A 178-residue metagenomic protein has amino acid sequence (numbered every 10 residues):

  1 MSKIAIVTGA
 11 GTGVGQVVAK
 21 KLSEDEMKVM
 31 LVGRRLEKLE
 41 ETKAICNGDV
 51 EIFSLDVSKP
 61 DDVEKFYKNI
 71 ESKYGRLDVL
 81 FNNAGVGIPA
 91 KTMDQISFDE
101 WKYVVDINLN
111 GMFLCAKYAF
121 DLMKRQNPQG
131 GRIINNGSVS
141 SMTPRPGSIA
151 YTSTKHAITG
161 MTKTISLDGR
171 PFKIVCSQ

Functional and structural regions predicted by a protein language model:
G11-G13: Conserved glycine-rich cofactor-binding loop
M27-E40: Conserved glycine-rich Rossmann-like NAD(P)H-binding loop of the short-chain dehydrogenase/reductase
L55-K65, F98: The beta1-alpha1 cofactor-binding region of Rossmann-like NAD(H)/NADP(H)-dependent oxidoreductases
K91-M93, E100-K102: Substrate-binding pocket helix/loop in short-chain dehydrogenase/reductase
D94, T143-I149: Active-site loop immediately N-terminal to the catalytic Tyr-X3-Lys motif of short-chain dehydrogenase/reductase
A116, T154: Active-site helix of classical SDR
S138: Residue(s) in the substrate-gating loop at a strand-loop-helix junction that position the organic substrate next
